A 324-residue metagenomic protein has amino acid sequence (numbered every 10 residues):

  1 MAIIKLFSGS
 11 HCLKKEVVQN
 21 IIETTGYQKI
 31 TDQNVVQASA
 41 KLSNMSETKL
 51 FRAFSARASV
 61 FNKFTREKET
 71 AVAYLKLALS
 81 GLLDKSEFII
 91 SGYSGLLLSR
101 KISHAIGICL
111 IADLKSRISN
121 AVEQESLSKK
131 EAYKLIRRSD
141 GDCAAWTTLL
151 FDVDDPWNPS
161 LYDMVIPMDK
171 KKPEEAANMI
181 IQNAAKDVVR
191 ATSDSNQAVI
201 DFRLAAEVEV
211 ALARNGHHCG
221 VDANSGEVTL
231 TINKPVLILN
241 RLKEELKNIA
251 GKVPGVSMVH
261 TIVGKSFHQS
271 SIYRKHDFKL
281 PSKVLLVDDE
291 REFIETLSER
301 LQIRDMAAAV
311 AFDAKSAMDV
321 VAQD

Functional and structural regions predicted by a protein language model:
V35-I90, L127: ATP-dependent small-molecule kinase phosphotransfer cores that center on conserved nucleotide phosphate-binding segments
S103-E123: Conserved phosphate-donor/acceptor-positioning beta-strand/loop module used by diverse small-molecule
K129-E174, V199, R203, E209-V210 (+1 more regions): Small-molecule kinase domains that catalyze NTP-dependent phosphoryl transfer to phosphate-bearing small molecules
T261-K283: Non-catalytic signal-transmission and effector/linker regions of two-component phosphorelay proteins
V287-D288, A311: Conserved sequence signature across two-component system core domains
E290-I294: Short acidic/polar segment at the start of the alpha1 helix of CheY-like receiver
E295-I303: Charged docking surfaces used in two-component/phosphorelay signaling
D305-D313, V320: Short hydrophobic/Thr-rich beta-strand motif most characteristic of the beta2 strand and flanking loop of CheY-like
